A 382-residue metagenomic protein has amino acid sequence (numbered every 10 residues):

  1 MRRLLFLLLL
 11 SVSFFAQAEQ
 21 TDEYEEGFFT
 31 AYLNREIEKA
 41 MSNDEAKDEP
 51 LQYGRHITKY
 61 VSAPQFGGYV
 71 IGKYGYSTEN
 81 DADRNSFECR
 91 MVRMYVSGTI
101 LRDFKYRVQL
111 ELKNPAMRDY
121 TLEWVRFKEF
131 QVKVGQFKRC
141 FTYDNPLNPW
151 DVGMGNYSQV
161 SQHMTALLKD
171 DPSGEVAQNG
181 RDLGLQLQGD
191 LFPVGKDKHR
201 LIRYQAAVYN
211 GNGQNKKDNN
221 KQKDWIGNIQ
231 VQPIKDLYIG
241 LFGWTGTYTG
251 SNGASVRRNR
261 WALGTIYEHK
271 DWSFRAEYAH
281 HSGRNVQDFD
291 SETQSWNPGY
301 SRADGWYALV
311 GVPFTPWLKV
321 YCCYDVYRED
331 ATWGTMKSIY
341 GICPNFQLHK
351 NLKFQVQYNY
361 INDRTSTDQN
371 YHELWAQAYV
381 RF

Functional and structural regions predicted by a protein language model:
L4-V12: Sec-dependent N-terminal signal peptides
A16-I71: N-terminal periplasmic/intermembrane-space "pro-region" immediately following the signal or transit peptide
Y53-Q214, N219-I226, Q230-I239, L309-F314 (+3 more regions): Outer membrane beta-barrel
A82-E88, E111-L112, E175-N179, K217-Q222 (+4 more regions): Replace "Gram-negative outer membrane beta-barrel proteins" with "bacterial and organellar outer membrane beta-barrel
A116-R118, N210, K223-W225, T245 (+7 more regions): Transmembrane beta-barrel architecture of outer-membrane proteins
Q230-D330: Detector for outer-membrane/organellar transmembrane beta-barrel domains, recognizing the amphipathic beta-strand
G311-I361: C-terminal hydrophobic structural anchor segments that stabilize assembly/packing rather than catalytic chemistry
F346, N370-F382: Outer-membrane beta-barrel "beta-signal"
